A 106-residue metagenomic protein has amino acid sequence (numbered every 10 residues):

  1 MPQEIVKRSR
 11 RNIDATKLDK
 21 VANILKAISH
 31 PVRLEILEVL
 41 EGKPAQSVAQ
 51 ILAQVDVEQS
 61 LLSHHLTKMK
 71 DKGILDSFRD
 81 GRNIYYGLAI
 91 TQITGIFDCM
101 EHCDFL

Functional and structural regions predicted by a protein language model:
M1-I28, I74, I96-C99: N-terminal leader segment of winged-helix/HTH proteins
D19-S60, D80, I84-Q92: N-terminal helix-turn-helix DNA-binding core of bacterial DNA-binding proteins
L40, C99-M100: Residue-level signal for well-ordered alpha-helical positions
L66-T67: Short, hydrophobic-biased segments on the C-terminal half of alpha helices that form "recognition helices"
K70-D80: Beta-hairpin "wing" of winged helix-turn-helix
D104-L106: A common structural junction motif
